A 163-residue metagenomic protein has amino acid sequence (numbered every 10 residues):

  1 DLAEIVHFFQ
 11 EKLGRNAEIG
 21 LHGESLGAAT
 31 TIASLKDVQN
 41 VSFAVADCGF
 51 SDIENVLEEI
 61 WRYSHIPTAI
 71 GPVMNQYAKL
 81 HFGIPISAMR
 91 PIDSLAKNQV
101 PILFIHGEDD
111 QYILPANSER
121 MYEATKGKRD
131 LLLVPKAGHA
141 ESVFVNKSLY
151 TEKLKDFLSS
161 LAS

Functional and structural regions predicted by a protein language model:
D1-L13: Alpha/beta-hydrolase active-site loop
L13-S25: Alpha/beta-hydrolase fold nucleophile elbow
A33-I84: Hydrolase active-site cap/lid region
K97-Q99, F104-H106, D110: Short beta-strand/loop motif that positions the catalytic acidic residue of the alpha/beta-hydrolase fold
V100, L114-E123: Short alpha-helix in the alpha/beta-hydrolase fold that links the catalytic acid
E108-I113, A140-E141: Acidic catalytic loop of the alpha/beta-hydrolase fold
Y122-A140: Catalytic histidine neighborhood in serine/cysteine hydrolases with alpha/beta-hydrolase-type architecture
A137-T151: Catalytic histidine-centered segment of alpha/beta-hydrolase-like enzymes
